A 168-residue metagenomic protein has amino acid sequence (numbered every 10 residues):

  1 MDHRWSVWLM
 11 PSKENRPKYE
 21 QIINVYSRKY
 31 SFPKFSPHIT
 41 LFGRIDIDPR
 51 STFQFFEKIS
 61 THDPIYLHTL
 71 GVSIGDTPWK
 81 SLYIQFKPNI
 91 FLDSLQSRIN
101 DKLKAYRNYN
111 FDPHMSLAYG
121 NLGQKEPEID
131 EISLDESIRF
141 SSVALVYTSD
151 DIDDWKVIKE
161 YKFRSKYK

Functional and structural regions predicted by a protein language model:
M1-L67, P88-S142, D154-K168: Basic, often amphipathic N-terminal segments
G71-W79, S116, A144-D154: Short proline/glycine- and acidic-rich turn/helix-capping motifs at secondary-structure junctions
L82-K87: Charge-rich, low-complexity N-terminal segments
